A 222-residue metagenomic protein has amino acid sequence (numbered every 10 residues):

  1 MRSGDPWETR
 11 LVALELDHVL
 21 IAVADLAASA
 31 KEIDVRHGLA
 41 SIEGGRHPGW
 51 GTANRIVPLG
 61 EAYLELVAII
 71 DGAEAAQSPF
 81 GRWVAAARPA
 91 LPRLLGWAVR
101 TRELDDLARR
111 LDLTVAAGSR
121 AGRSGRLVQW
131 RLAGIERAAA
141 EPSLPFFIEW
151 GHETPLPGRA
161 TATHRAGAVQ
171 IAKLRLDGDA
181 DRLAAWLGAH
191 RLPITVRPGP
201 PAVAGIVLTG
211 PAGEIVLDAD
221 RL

Functional and structural regions predicted by a protein language model:
W7-L26, A90-R102, E149-A180: N-terminal beta-strand motif that seeds the catalytic metal site of vicinal oxygen chelate
L26-A40, L107-R110, A180-H190: Amphipathic alpha-helical segments
L26-V84: Glycine/small-residue-rich interface belts in oligomeric ring/scaffold proteins and their assembly partners
E43-H47, L174, T195-P200: Short linear motifs in intrinsically disordered
A53-I56, Y63-V67, G96, L104-Q170 (+1 more regions): Vicinal oxygen chelate
A68-L107: A basic- and aromatic-enriched beta-loop-alpha substructure that forms the phosphate/nucleotide- and DNA/RNA-contacting
